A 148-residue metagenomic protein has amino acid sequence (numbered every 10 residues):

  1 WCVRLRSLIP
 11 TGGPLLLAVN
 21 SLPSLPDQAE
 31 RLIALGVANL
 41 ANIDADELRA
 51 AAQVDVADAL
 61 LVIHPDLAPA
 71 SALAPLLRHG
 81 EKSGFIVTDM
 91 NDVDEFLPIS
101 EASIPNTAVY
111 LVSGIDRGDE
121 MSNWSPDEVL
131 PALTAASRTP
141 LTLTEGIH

Functional and structural regions predicted by a protein language model:
W1-A136: Short acidic-hydrophobic catalytic motif
S137-G146: Short acidic catalytic loops
